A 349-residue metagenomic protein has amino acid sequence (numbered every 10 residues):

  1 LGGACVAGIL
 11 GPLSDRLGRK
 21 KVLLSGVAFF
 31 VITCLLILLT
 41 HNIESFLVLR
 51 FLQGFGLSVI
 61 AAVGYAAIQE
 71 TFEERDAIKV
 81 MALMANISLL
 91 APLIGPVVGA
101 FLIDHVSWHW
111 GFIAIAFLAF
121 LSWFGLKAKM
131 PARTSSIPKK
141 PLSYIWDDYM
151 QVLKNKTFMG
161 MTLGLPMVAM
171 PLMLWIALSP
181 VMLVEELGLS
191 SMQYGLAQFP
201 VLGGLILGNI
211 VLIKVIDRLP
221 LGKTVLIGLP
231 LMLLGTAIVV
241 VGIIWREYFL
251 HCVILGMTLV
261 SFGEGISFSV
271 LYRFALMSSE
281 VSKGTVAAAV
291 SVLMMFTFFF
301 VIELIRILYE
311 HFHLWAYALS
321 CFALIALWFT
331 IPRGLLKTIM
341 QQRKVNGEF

Functional and structural regions predicted by a protein language model:
L1-G11, Y65, F199-V211: Central cavity-lining transmembrane alpha-helices of secondary-active solute carriers, predominantly the Major
A4-E44: Conserved MFS/SLC helix-loop-helix module at the cytosolic interface between two early adjacent transmembrane helices
G18, L39-S45, G56, E73 (+2 more regions): Helix-breaking motifs and short loop linkers at transmembrane-helix boundaries and internal kinks in secondary membrane
F29-L36, E44-Q53, H251-L259: Paired small-residue
I43, L49-L90: Cytoplasmic helix-loop-helix junction between adjacent transmembrane helices in 12-TM secondary transporters
S45, A82-K127: Helix-loop-helix hairpin linking two adjacent transmembrane segments in secondary transporters
F117-S135, I331-L335: C-terminal membrane-cytosol helix-exit motif in multi-pass small-molecule transporters
P131-T162: Juxtamembrane intracellular "pre-TM" segments in multi-pass secondary transporters
